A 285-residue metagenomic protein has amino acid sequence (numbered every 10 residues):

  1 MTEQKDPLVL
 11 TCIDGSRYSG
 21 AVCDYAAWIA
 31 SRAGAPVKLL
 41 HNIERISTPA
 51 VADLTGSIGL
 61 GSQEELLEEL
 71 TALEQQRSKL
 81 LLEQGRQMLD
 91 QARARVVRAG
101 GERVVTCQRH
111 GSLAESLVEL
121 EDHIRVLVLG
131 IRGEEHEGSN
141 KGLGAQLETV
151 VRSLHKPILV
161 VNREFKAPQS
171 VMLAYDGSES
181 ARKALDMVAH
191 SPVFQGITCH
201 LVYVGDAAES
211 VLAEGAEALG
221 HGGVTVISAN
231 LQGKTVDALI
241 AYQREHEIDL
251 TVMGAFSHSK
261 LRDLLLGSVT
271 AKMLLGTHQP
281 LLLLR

Functional and structural regions predicted by a protein language model:
T2-T71, S153, K166-N230: Small/aliphatic-rich secondary-structure junction motif
K5, S19-R32, T106-E164, Y242-R285: Gly/Ser-rich helix-loop-strand patches that form or flank binding pockets for ribonucleotide-derived cofactors
A26, A92, L117, V188 (+3 more regions): Aromatic/hydrophobic pocket-lining residues that form π-stacking "cages" and hydrophobic walls in ligand
L70-R98: Alpha-helix-centered segments that form part of catalytic cores
R95-A99, L219-G222: Short, conserved SAM-binding/catalytic segment of Class I S-adenosyl-L-methionine-dependent methyltransferases
R103-T106, I158, C199, V224-S228 (+1 more regions): Generic structural signal for residues in well-ordered beta-strands
G111-A114, L231-D237: Conserved active-site histidine-acidic residue motif and adjacent donor-binding/catalytic loop of glycosyltransferases
A213-A216, K234-E247: A short, acidic, amphipathic alpha-helical segment used as a generic capping/interface helix at domain edges
